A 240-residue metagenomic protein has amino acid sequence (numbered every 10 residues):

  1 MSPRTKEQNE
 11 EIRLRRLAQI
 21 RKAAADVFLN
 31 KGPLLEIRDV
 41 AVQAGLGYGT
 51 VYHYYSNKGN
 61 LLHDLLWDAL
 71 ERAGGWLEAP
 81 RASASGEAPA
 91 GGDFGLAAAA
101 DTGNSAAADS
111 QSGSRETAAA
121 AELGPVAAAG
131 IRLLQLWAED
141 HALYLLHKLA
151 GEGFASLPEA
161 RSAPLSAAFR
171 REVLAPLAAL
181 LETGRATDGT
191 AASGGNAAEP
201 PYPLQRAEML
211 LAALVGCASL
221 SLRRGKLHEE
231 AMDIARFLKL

Functional and structural regions predicted by a protein language model:
I12-A24, V40, L65-A73, L177: Generic hydrophobic, amphipathic alpha-helix propensity
R16, K58, L65, A69 (+5 more regions): Hydrophobic/aromatic residues within well-ordered alpha-helical segments
Q19, P125-R132, Q205-A213, E229-D233: Amphipathic alpha-helical interaction segments
Q19, V27-N60, D64: Helix-turn-helix
A23-V27, A213: Short amphipathic alpha-helical elements of helix-turn-helix/winged-helix folds
E36, L143-L149, R223: Short, hydrophobic secondary-structure boundary micro-motifs
D64, E78-A142, A207: Hydrophobic alpha-helical connector segments
E139-H147, A155-S193, P201-E208: Amphipathic alpha-helical packing segments from all-alpha helical-bundle domains
